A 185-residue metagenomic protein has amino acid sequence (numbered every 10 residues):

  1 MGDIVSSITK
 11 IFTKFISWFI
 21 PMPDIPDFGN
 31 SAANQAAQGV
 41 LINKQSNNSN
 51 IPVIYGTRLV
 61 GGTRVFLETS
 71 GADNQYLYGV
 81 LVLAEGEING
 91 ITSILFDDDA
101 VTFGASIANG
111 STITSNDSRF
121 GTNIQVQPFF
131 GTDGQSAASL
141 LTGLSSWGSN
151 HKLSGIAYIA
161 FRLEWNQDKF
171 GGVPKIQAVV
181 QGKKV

Functional and structural regions predicted by a protein language model:
G2-V185: Polar, S/T/G-rich
